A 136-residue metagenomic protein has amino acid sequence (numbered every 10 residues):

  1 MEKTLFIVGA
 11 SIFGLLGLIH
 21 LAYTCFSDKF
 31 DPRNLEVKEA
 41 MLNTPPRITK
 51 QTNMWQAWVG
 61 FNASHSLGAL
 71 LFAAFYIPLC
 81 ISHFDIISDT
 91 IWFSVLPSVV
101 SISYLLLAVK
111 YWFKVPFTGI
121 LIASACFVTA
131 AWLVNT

Functional and structural regions predicted by a protein language model:
M1-D31: N-terminal signal-anchor transmembrane alpha helix
K3-A10, T52-W55, V59-N62, I87-S94 (+2 more regions): Membrane-water interface of alpha-helical transmembrane segments
L5-L16, G68, F72, F93-V100 (+1 more regions): Hydrophobic alpha-helical transmembrane segments of polytopic
S11, L18, R33-K38, A123 (+1 more regions): Polytopic transmembrane helical bundles with strong interfacial aromatic enrichment
C25-A57: Cytosolic, membrane-interface loops and tails of multi-pass inner-membrane proteins
W55, F61-Y76: Core segments of transmembrane alpha-helices that mediate helix-helix packing or line hydrophobic substrate/ligand
L70-D89: Juxtamembrane helix-break-helix junctions at the cytosolic face of small multi-pass alpha-helical membrane proteins
H83-I87, W92-F93, S101-I120, A131-T136: Membrane-helix boundary connector in multi-pass membrane proteins
